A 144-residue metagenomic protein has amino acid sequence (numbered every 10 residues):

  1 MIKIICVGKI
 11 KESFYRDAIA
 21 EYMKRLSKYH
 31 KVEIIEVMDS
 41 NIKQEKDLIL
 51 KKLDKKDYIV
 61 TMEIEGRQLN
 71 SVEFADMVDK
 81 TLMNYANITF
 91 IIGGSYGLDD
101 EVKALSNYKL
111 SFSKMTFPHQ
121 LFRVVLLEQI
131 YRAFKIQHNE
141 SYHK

Functional and structural regions predicted by a protein language model:
M1-Y22: N-terminal beta1-alpha1 ligand-phosphate binding loop
I4, V60, G93, L126: Conserved RecA-like P-loop NTPase ATPase core
I10, I64-R67, G94-G97: Short glycine-rich anion-binding loops that position phosphate/pyrophosphate groups of nucleotides and phosphorylated
R16-A20, K46, S71-A75, K103 (+1 more regions): Conserved strand-to-helix beginnings and helix N-cap segments that scaffold or border functional pockets
E21-Y29: A short, Lys/Arg-enriched amphipathic alpha-helix followed by its capping loop at the start of a domain
Y29-T89: S-adenosyl-L-methionine/SAH cofactor-binding core of RNA-modifying enzymes
E73-T81, A86-D100, K109-F117: Catalytic beta-strand/loop module used to bind and position nucleotide/cofactor moieties in cofactor-attachment
D100-K144: Structured adenosyl-cofactor binding patch, chiefly the S-adenosyl-L-methionine
